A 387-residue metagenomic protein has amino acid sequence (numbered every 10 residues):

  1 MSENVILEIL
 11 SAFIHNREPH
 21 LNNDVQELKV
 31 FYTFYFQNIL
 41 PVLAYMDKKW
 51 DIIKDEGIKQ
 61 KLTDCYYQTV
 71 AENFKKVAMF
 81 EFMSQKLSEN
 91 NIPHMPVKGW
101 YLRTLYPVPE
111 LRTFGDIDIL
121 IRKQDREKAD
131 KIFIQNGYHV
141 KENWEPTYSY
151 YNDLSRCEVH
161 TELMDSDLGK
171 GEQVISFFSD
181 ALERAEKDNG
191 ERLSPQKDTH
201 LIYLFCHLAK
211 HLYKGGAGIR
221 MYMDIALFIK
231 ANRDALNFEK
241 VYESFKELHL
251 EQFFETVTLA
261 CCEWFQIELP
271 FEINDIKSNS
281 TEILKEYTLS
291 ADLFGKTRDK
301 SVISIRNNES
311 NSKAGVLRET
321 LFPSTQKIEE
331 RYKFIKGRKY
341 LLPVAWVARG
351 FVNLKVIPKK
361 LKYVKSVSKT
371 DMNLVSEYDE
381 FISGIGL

Functional and structural regions predicted by a protein language model:
M1-G115, I121-L387: Conserved NTP-donor binding/palm subdomain of two-metal-ion nucleotidyltransferases/polymerases, i.e., the charged
